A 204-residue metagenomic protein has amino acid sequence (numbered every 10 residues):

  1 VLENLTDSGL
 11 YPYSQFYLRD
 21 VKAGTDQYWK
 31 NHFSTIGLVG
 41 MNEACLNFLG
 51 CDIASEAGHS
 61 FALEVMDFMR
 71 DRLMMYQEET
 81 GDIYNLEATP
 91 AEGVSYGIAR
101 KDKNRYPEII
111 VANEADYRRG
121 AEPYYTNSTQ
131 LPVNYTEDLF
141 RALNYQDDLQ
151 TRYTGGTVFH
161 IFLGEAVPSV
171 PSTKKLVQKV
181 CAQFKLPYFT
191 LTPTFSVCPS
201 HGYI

Functional and structural regions predicted by a protein language model:
V1-I204: Long, C-terminal-biased catalytic regions of enzyme "large/alpha" subunits
